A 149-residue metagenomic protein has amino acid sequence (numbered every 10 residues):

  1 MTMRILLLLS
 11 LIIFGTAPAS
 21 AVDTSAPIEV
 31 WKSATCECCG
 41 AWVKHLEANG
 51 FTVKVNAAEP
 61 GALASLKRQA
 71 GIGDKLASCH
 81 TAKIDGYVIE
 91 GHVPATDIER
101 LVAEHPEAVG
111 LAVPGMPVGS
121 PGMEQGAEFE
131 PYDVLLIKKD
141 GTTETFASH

Functional and structural regions predicted by a protein language model:
R4-T16: Bacterial N-terminal signal peptides
A17-A21: Sec/Tat signal peptide C-region and signal peptidase I cleavage site
V22-N49: Local sequence-structure signature of Cys/Sec-based thiol-disulfide redox active-site neighborhoods
W31-S33, N56-A58, H92, P114-M116: Active-site-proximal beta-strand/loop segments in catalytic clefts of secreted hydrolases
T35, W42, E59-A62, P94-I98: Stable alpha-helical elements in mature extracytoplasmic
G40-G86: N-terminal, post-signal-peptide region of Sec/Tat-exported proteins
K67-H149: Thiol/selenol-based redox catalytic cores and closely related redox-interacting motifs
